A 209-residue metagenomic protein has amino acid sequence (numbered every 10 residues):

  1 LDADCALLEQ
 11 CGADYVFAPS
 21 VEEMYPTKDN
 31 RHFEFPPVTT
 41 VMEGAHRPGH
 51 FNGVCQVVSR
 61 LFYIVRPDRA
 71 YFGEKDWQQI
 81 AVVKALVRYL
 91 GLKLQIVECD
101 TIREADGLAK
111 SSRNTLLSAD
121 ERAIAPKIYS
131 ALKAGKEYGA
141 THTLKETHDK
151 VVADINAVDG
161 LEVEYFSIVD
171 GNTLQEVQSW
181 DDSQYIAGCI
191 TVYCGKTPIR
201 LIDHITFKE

Functional and structural regions predicted by a protein language model:
L1-L161, V169, T173, I205: Nucleotidyltransferase catalytic core that binds NTPs
K150-E209: Phosphate/ribose-recognition catalytic cores of enzymes acting on nucleotide-derived substrates
